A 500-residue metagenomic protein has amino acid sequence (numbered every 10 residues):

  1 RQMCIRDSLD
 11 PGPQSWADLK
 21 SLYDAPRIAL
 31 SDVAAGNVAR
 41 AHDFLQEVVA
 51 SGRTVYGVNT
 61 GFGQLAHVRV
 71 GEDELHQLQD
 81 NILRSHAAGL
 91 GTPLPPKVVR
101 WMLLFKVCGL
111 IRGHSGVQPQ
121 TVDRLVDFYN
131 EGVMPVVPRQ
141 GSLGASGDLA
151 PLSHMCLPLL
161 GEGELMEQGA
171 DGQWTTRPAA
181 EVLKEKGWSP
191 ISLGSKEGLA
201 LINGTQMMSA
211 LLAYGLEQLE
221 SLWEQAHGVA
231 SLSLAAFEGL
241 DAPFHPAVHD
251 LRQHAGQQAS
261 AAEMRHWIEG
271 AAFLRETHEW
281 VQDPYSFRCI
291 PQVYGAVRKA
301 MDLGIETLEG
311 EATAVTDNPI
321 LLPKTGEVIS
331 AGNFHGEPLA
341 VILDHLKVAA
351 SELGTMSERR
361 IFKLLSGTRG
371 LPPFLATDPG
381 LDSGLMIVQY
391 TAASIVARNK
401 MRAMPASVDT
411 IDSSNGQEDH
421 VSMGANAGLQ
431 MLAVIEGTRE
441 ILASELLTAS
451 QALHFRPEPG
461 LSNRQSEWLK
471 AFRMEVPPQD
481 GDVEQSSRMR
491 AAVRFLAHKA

Functional and structural regions predicted by a protein language model:
R1-I5: Short, small-residue-biased leader/transition segments that mark boundaries at the very start of proteins
R6-G52, I82-P138, L234: Glycine-rich, flexible loop motifs
R6-V33, N37, A41-V49, G71 (+2 more regions): C-terminal auxiliary extensions adjacent to catalytic cores
A50-T54, G132-P138, L152, P178 (+2 more regions): Hydrophobic alpha-helical context, especially transmembrane and signal-peptide helices
Y56-L78, S85-C108, P138-L160, I191-M208 (+1 more regions): FAD-binding core of FAD-dependent oxidoreductases, characterized by glycine-rich FAD pyrophosphate-binding loops
I111-M134, A145-L152, L157, A170-L193: Well-ordered mid-protein domain cores that form the structural environment of catalytic cofactors
V137-S142, K324, V328: Cysteine-centered functional microenvironments
